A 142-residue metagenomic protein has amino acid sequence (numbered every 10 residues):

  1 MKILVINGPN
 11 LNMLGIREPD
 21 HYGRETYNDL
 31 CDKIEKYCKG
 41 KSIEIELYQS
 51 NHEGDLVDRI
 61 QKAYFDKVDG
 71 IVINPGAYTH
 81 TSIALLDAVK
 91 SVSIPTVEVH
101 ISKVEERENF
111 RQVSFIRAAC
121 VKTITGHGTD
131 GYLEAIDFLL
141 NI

Functional and structural regions predicted by a protein language model:
M1-L4: Extreme N-terminal starter segment of soluble prokaryotic enzymes
I6-N7, Y48: Short hydrophobic segments within beta-strands
P9-L11, G76-T79, S102-V104: Short glycine-rich anion-binding loops that position phosphate/pyrophosphate groups of nucleotides and phosphorylated
L14-N28: Glycine- and acidic-residue-enriched helix-capping/strand-helix junction motifs
E35-Y48: Short beta-strand elements in bilobed, periplasmic/extracellular small-molecule ligand-binding domains
L47, V97, E106-I142: Short, glycine-/small-residue-rich phosphate/pyrophosphate-handling segment
S50-S93: N-terminal small/polar loop signature for handling phosphorylated ligands or for N-terminal nucleophile
